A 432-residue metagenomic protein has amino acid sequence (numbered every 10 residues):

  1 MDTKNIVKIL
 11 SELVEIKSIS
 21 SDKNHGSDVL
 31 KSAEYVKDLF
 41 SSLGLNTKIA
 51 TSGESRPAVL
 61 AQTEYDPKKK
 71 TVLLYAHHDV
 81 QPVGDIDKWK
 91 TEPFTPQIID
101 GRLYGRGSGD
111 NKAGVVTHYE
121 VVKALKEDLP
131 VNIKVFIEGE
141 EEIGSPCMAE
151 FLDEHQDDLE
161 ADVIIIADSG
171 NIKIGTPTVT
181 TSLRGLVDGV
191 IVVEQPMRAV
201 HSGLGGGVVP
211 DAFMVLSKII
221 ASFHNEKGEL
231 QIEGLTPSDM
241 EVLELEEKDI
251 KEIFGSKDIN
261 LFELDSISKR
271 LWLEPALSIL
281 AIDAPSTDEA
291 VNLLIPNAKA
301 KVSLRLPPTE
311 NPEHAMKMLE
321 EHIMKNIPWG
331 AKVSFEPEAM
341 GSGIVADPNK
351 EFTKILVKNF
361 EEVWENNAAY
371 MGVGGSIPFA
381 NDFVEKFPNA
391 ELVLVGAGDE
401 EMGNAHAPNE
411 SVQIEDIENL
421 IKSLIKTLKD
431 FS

Functional and structural regions predicted by a protein language model:
M1-I86, N297, K301, H314: N-terminal helical capping/dimerization or prosegment-like subdomains of hydrolases acting on amide or phosphate bonds
K69-K134, E415-N419: Active-site metal-coordination/substrate-binding segment of hydrolases, especially metallo-dependent peptidases
H78-D79, F223-K227, E320-G330: A common structural junction motif
H78-V80, F136-G144, A167-I172, Q195-M197 (+2 more regions): Acidic, glycine-rich active-site loops and adjacent beta-strand->loop/helix elements that engage anionic groups
G107-S182, S432: Acidic/histidine-rich catalytic neighborhood of metal-dependent amide-processing enzymes
A149, D157-E310: Midchain, well-structured core segments that form catalytic/ion-binding scaffolds
K173-I174, L230-E289, L293-N297, P312-M318 (+2 more regions): An extended, acidic, His-containing surface patch that forms the Zn2+-binding/catalytic region of metallohydrolases
